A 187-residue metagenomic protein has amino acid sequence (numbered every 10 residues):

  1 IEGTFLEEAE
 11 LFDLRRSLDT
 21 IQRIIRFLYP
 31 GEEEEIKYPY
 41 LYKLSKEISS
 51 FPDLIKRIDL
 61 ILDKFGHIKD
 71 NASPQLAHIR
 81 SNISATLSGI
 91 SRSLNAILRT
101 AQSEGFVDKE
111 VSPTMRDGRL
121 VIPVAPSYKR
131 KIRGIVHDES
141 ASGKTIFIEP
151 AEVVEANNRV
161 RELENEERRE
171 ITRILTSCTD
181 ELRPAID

Functional and structural regions predicted by a protein language model:
I1, P39, R130-K131, A141-S142 (+1 more regions): Residue-level signal for pocket-adjacent positions within structured domains
I1-Q75, I79, D187: Conserved amphipathic alpha-helical "coupling/scaffold" segments that transmit conformational changes between domains
E2, P74, K144, I148-A151: Primarily heptad-repeat coiled-coil rod domains in cytosolic scaffolding/tethering proteins
L14, L18-I21, L28, A72 (+3 more regions): Amphipathic alpha-helical coiled-coil segments
D59-G66, A151, N165-R168: Charged, surface-exposed alpha-helical interface/stalk elements
A77-Y128: Extended, Lys/Arg-enriched charged tracts that mediate electrostatic binding to polyanionic substrates
V111-S112, R116-F147, N157: SMC-family hinge/dimerization module
